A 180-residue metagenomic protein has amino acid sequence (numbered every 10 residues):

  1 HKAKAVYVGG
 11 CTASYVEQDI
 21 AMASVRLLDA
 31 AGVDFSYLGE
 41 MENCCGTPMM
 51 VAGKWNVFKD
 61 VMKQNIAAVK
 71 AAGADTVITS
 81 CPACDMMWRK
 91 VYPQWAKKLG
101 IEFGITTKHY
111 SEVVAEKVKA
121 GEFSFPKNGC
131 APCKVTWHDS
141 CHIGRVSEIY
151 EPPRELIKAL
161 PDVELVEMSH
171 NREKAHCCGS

Functional and structural regions predicted by a protein language model:
H1-S180: Iron-sulfur cluster-binding electron-transfer modules in prokaryotic oxidoreductases
